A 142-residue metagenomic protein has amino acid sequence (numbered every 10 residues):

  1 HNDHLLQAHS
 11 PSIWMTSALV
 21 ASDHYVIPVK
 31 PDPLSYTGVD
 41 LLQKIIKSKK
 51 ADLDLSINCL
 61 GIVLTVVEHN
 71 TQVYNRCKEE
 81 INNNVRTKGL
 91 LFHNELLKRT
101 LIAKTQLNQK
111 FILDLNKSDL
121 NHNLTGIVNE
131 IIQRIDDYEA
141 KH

Functional and structural regions predicted by a protein language model:
H1-V20: Switch II (G3) loop of P-loop NTPases
M15-D32: Inter-motif core of Ras-like GTPase G domains
A21-H24, L55-L60, K88-L90: Short glycine-/polar-rich loops that comprise or flank the Walker A/P-loop and associated switch/sensor motifs
V39-C59: Anionic-ligand binding region
V67-H69, Y74-N75, E79-K110: Beta-strand-loop-alpha "switch" segments that mediate conformational coupling across diverse proteins
T105-L124: C-terminal boundary of histidine-terminating zinc-finger modules
G126-Y138: C-terminal alpha-helix
